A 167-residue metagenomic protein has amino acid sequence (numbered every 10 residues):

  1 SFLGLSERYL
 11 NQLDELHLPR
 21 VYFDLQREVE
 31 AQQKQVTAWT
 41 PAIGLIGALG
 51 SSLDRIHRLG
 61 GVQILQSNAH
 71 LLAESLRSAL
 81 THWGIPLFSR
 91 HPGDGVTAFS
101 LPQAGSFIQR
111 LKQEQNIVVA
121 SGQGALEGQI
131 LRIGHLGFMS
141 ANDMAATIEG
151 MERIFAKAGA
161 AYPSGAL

Functional and structural regions predicted by a protein language model:
S1-S78: Active-site C-terminal subdomain of aminotransferase-like
L5, F99-Q103, H135: Short beta-strand-to-loop capping motifs
L59-N68, G84-R90, G122-Q123, G159-A166: Flexible, glycine/charged-enriched surface loops at secondary-structure junctions
A73, H91-A98, G124-R132: Small/polar glycine-rich anion-binding or flexible loop at a beta-alpha turn
I85-E114: Conserved PLP-binding catalytic core of the aspartate aminotransferase-like
Q113-V119, E152-A156: A common structural junction motif
A125, Q129-L167: PLP-dependent enzyme catalytic core of the Aspartate aminotransferase-like
